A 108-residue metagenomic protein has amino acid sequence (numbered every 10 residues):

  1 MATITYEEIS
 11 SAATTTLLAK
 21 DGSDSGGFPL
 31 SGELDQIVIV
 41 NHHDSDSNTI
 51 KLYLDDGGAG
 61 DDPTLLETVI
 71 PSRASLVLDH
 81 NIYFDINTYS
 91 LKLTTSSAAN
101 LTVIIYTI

Functional and structural regions predicted by a protein language model:
M1-L30, H42, T94-I108: C-terminal interaction-tip segments
I9, T64-P71: Solvent-exposed serine/threonine-rich low-complexity stretches and specific carbohydrate-binding patches
D35, D46-K51, A99-V103: Short beta-strand/loop motifs in extracellular/secreted proteins, especially within beta-sandwich accessory domains
D35, I82-S97: Noncatalytic modules at the cell exterior or secretory-pathway interfaces, chiefly beta-strand-rich lectin/adhesion
Q36-V40: Short edge beta-strand/loop segments characteristic of extracellular beta-sandwich folds
D44-E67: Short, surface-exposed beta-strand/strand-loop-strand elements in extracellular ectodomains
S75-N81: Exposed aromatic-hydrophobic patches
